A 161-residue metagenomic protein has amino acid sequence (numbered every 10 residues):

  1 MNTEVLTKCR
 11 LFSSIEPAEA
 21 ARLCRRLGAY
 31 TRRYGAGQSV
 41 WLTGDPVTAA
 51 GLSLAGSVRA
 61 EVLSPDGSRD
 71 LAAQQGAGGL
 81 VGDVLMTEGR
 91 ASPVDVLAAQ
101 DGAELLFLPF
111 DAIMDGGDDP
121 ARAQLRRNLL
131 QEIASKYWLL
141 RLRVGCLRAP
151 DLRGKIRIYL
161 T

Functional and structural regions predicted by a protein language model:
M1-A36, L80-V81, L85-T87: Cyclic nucleotide-binding regulatory module and flanking cytosolic helices
R26-L27, D45-V47: Short, small/polar residue-rich loop motifs at catalytic or cofactor-binding pockets
L27, L71-Q131: Cyclic-nucleotide recognition modules
G37, T48-E61, A77-G78: Glycine- and acidic-residue-biased ligand/ion/polar-headgroup-sensing regions
S39-D45: Short phosphate-coordinating micro-motif centered on Lys-Gly-acidic
W41, L54, T161: Short, locally clustered residues in the helix-turn-helix/winged-helix DNA-binding domain
V58-L71: A short beta-strand-loop-beta hairpin characteristic of the jelly-roll/cupin
P120-T161: Polybasic "coupling" helices that flank or enter modular domains
